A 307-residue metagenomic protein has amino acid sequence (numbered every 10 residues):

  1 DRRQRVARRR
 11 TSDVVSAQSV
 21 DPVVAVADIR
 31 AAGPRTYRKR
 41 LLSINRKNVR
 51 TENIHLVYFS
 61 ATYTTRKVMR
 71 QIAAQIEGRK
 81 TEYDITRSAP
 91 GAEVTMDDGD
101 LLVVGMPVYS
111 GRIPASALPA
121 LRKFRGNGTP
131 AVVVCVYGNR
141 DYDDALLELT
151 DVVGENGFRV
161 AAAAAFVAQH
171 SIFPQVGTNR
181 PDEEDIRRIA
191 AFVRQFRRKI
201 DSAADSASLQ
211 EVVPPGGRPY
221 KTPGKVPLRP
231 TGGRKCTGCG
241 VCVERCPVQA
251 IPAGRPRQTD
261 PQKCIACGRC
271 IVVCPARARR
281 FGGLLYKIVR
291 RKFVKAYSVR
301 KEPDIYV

Functional and structural regions predicted by a protein language model:
R2-R3, R8-R9, R40: Intrinsically disordered, low-complexity segments enriched in small polar residues
A7, T11-S12, S16-S19, A25 (+2 more regions): Short linear motifs in low-complexity or flexible loops
A32, L41-R46: Hydrophobic, often aromatic-rich secondary-structure segments at membrane interfaces
I44-H55, S60-R87, A92-K225, G282-V307: FMN-binding flavodoxin-like domain, especially the glycine-rich phosphate-binding loop
Q210-P247: A mid-sequence, solvent-exposed acidic-amphipathic segment
G232, T237-I265, R269-Y286: Iron-sulfur cluster-binding cysteine motifs and their immediate structural context in ferredoxin-like electron-transfer
